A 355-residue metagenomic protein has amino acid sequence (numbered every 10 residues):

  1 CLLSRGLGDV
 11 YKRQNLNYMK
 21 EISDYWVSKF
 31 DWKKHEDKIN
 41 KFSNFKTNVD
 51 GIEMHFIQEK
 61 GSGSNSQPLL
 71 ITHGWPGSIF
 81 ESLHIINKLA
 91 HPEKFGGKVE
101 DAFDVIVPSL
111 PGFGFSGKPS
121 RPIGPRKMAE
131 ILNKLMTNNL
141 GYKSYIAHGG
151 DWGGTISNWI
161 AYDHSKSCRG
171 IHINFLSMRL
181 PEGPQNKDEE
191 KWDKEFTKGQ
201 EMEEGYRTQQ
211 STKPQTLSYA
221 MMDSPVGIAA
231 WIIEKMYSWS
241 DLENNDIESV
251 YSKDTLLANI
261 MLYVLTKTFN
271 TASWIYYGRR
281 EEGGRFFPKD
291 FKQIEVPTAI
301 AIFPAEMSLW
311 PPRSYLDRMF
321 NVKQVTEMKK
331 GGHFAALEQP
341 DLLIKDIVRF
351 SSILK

Functional and structural regions predicted by a protein language model:
C1-Y11: Single conserved hydrophobic/aromatic residue that forms the stacking wall/gate of nucleotide- or nucleobase-binding
K29-G61: N-terminal cap/lid segment of alpha/beta-hydrolase-fold proteins
S66-G74: Short beta-strand element of the alpha/beta-hydrolase
P76-S82, P92-F95, G114: Short substrate-entry loop that stabilizes the transition state in hydrolases
K88, P92-K94, N139-N186, K191: Conserved hydrolase catalytic core segment
F95-G97, L110-I123, N158, E182: Glycine-rich "HGGG/HGxG" loop immediately N-terminal to the catalytic nucleophile of the alpha/beta-hydrolase
K127-Y145: Conserved acidic catalytic loop of the alpha/beta-hydrolase fold
Q210-K355: C-terminal subdomain of alpha/beta-hydrolase-fold enzymes, centered on the catalytic histidine and its supporting
